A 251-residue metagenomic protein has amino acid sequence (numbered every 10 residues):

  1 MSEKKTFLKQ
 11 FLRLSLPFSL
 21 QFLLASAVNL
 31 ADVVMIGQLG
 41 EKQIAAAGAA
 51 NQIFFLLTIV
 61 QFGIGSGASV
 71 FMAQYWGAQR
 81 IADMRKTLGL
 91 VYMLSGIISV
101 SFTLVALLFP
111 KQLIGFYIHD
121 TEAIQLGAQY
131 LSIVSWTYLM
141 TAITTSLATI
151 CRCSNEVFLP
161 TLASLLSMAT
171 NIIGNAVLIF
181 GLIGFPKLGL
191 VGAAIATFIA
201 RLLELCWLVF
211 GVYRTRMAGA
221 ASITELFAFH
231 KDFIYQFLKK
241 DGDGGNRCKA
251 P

Functional and structural regions predicted by a protein language model:
M1-F18, M72-L139, P186-G242: Short alpha-helical transmembrane segments in multi-pass integral membrane proteins
F18, F22, V33-V34, V70 (+8 more regions): Transmembrane alpha-helix boundary and packing residues in multipass membrane permease domains and related
F18-V70, I98, V134-T141, Y235-P251: Transmembrane helix-bundle signature of multi-pass secondary active exporters and lipid flippases
A27-L30, Q38-E41, Y75-A78, C153-S154 (+1 more regions): Helix-loop interface residues and adjacent transmembrane-helix termini in multi-pass membrane transporters, primarily
I36, V177-G192: Interfacial helix-loop-helix junctions of multi-pass membrane proteins
I44-L104, T141-P160: Small-residue-rich hydrophobic transmembrane alpha-helices
L56-I59, N171-N175, L205-V209: Hydrophobic transmembrane alpha-helices of multi-pass small-molecule transporters
S95, I150-V177, V191-A194, F198: Alpha-helical transmembrane segments of multi-pass membrane transporters/permeases
